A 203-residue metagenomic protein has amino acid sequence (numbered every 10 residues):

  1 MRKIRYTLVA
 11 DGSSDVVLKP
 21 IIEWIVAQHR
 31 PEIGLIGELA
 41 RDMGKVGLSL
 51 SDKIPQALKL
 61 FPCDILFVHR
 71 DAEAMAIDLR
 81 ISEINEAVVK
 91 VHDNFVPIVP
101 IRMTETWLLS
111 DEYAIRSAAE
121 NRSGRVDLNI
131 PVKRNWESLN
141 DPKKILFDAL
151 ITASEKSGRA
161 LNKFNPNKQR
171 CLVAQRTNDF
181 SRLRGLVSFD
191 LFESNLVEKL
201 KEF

Functional and structural regions predicted by a protein language model:
M1-R5, D15-R41, L48-I65, R70-F203: C-terminal accessory helical subdomains adjacent to catalytic cores in phosphodiester- and nucleotide-handling enzymes
V9-G12: Extended, compositionally biased accessory segments flanking or bridging domains
